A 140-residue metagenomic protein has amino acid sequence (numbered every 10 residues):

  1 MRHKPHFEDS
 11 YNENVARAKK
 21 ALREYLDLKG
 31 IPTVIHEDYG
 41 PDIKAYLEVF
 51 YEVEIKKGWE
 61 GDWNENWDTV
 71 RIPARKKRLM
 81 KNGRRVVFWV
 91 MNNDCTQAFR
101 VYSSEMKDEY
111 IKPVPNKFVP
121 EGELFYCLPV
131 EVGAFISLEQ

Functional and structural regions predicted by a protein language model:
M1-F50, I55-Q140: Nucleic-acid endonuclease domains
